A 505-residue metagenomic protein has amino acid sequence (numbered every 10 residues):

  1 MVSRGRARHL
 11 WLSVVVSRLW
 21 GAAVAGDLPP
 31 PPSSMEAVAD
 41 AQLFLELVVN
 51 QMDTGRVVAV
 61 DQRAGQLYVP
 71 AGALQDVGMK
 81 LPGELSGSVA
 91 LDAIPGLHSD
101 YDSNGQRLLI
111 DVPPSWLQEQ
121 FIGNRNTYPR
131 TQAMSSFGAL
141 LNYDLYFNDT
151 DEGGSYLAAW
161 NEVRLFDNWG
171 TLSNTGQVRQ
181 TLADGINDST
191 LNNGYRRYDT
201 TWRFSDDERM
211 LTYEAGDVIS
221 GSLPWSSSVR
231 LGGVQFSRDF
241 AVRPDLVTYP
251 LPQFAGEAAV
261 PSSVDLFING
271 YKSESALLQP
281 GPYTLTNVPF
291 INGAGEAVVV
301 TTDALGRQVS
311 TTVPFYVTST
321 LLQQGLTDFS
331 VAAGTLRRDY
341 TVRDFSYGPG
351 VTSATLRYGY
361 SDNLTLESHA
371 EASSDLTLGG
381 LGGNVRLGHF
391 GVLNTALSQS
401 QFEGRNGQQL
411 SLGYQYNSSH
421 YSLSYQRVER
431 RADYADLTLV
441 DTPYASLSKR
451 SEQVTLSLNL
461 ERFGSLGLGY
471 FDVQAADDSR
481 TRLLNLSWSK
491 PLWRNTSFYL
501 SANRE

Functional and structural regions predicted by a protein language model:
V2-G5, W11-V16, V24-T248: Post-signal-peptide, soluble extracytosolic/periplasmic N-terminal scaffold domains of envelope/secretory systems
A39-Q42, E257-S263: Short proline/glycine-enriched turn/loop motifs at strand-loop junctions of beta-rich domains
Q118-G138, R307-V342: Low-complexity, Pro/Ser/Thr- and charge-rich linker/hinge segments at domain boundaries
G123-R125, G153-Y156, G185-L191, S226-R230 (+5 more regions): Outer-membrane beta-barrel translocator domains and adjoining extracellular loop/strand segments of Gram-negative
T131-A133, L157-W169, L191-D207, G348-D362 (+5 more regions): Feature captures outer-membrane beta-barrel proteins of Gram-negative bacteria and organelles
A133-D151, G170-I186, Y213-D217, F329-R337 (+8 more regions): Transmembrane beta-strand segments that form the barrel wall of outer-membrane beta-barrel proteins
L246-Q253, L326: Short coil/turn motif common to extracellular beta-sandwich-like domains
N269-S275, P280-L321: Extended acidic/polar, glycine-enriched regions that form or flank non-catalytic beta-rich accessory modules
